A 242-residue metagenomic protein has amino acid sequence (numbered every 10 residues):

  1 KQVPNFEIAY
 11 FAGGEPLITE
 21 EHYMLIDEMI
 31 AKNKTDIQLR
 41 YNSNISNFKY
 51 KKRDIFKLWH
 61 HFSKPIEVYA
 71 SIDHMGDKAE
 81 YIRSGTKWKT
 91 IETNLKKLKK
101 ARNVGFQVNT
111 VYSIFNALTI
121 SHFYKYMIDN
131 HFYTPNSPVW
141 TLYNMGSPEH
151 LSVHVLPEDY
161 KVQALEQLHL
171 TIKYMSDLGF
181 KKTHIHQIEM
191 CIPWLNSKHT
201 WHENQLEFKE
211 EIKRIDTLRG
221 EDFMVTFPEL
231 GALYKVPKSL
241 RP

Functional and structural regions predicted by a protein language model:
Q2-N5, F62-S63, N94-F106, T171-H184: A structural motif corresponding to the C-terminal end of an alpha-helix and its immediate exit/capping segment
P4-E20, I30-K52, W59-E92, G105-I114 (+1 more regions): Core AdoMet radical
H22-I26, K51-F56, W88-K96, I120-K125 (+1 more regions): Well-ordered, non-membrane alpha-helical segments in soluble/globular domains
D27, A31, D129: Short, well-ordered alpha-helices that flank and scaffold nucleotide-derived cofactor binding pockets
F56-P65, K99, I128-H131: Acidic (Asp/Glu)-rich catalytic clusters
Y112-L118, P135-H169, K181-P193: Flexible glycine/acidic-rich beta-alpha junction loops that bind and position SAM and/or redox cofactors in anaerobic
I114-H131: Catalytic cores of alpha/beta
H169-P242: Radical SAM enzyme core and accessory elements
